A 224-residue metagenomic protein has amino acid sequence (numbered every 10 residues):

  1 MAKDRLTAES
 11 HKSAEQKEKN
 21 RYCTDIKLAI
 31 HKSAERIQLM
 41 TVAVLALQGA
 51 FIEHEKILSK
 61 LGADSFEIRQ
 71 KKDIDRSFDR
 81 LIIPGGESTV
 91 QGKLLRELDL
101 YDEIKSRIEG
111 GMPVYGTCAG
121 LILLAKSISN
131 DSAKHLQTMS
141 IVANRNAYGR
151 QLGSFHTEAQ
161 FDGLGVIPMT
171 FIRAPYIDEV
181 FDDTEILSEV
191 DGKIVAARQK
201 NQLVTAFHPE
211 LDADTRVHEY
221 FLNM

Functional and structural regions predicted by a protein language model:
E9, R145-M224: Amide-donor transfer/coupling interface in amidating biosynthetic enzymes
E9-K17, T24-D25, A29: Short, low-complexity, charge-dense intrinsically disordered segments
K32-E97, D102-R107, T215-E219, N223-M224: N-terminal beta1-alpha1 cap of cysteine-dependent amidohydrolase-like domains
S65-F66, V114, Q202: Hydrophobic anchor at the start of a short beta-strand that flanks the dinucleotide cofactor-binding loop
I82-I83, G116, T205: Redox-cofactor binding/interface segments in oxidoreductases and associated redox assembly factors
S88-A159: Cysteine-nucleophile active-site neighborhood
